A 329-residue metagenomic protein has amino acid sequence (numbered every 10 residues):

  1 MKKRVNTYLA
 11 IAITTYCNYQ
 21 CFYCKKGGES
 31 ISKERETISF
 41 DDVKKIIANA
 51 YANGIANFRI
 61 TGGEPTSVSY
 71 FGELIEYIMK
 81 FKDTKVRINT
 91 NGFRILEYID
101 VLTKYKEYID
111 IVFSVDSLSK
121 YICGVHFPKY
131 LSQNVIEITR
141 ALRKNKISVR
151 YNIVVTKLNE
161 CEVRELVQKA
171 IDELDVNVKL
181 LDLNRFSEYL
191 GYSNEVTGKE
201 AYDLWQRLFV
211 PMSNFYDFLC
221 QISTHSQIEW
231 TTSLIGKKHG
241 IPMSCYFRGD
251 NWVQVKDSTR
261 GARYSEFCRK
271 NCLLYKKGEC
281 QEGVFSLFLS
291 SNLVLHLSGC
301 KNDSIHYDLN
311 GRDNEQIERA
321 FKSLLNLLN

Functional and structural regions predicted by a protein language model:
M1-T7, Y19-Y23, D217-G236, S290-H296 (+1 more regions): Flexible, acidic/Gly-rich N-terminal and inter-domain linker regions that tether and position cofactor-handling modules
K2-D41, N53, L297-G299: Canonical Radical SAM [4Fe-4S] cluster-binding loop centered on the CxxxCxxC motif and its immediate flanking residues
Y8, A12, R59, R150 (+1 more regions): Conserved beta-strand segments that form the floor/walls of ligand-binding pockets within enzyme and binding domains
Y23, G27-S30, V210-M212, L274-G278 (+1 more regions): Secreted/processed peptides and extracellular or luminal domains of membrane proteins
F40-I60, V68-L181: Radical SAM/AdoMet-radical enzyme domain recognition
K120-F267: Radical SAM enzyme [4Fe-4S]-AdoMet core and its adjacent flexible, acidic and glycine-rich loops/tails across
R263-N329: Flexible mid-to-C-terminal extensions adjoining Fe-S/redox cofactors in radical SAM and related proteins
